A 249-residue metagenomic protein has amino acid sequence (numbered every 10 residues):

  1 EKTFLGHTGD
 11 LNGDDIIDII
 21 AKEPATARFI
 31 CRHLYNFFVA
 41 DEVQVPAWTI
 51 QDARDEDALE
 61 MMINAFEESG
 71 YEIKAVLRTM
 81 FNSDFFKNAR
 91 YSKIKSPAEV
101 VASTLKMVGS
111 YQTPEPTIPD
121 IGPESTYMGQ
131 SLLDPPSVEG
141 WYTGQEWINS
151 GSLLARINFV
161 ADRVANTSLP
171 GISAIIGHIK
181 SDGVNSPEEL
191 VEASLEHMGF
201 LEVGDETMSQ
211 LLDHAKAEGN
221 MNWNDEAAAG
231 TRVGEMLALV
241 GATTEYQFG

Functional and structural regions predicted by a protein language model:
E1-G13: Long, well-ordered, tryptophan-enriched scaffold segments
E1-K2, I17, E235: N-terminal module-boundary/linker segments of secreted carbohydrate-active enzymes
N12-I19, E23: A Trp-anchored, charged/polar loop motif used as the substrate-binding/catalytic surface of acyl/ester-handling
E23, A27, C31-S69, L77-G249: Flexible, low-complexity segments enriched for small/polar residues
